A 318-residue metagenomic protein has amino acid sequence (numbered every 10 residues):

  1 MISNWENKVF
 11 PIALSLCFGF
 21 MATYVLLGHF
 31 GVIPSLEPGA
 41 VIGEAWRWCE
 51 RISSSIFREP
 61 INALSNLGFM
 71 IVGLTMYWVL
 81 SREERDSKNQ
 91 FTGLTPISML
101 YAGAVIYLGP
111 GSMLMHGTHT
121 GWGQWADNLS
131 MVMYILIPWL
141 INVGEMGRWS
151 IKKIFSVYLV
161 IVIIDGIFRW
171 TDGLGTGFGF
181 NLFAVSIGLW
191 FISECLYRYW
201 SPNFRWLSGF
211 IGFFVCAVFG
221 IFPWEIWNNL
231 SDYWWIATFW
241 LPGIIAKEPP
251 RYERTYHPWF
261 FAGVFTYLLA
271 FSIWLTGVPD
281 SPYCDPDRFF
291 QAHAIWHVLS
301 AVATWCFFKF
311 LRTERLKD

Functional and structural regions predicted by a protein language model:
I2-A237, K247-P249, E253-F261, F265-D318: Early transmembrane hairpin module of multi-pass membrane proteins
